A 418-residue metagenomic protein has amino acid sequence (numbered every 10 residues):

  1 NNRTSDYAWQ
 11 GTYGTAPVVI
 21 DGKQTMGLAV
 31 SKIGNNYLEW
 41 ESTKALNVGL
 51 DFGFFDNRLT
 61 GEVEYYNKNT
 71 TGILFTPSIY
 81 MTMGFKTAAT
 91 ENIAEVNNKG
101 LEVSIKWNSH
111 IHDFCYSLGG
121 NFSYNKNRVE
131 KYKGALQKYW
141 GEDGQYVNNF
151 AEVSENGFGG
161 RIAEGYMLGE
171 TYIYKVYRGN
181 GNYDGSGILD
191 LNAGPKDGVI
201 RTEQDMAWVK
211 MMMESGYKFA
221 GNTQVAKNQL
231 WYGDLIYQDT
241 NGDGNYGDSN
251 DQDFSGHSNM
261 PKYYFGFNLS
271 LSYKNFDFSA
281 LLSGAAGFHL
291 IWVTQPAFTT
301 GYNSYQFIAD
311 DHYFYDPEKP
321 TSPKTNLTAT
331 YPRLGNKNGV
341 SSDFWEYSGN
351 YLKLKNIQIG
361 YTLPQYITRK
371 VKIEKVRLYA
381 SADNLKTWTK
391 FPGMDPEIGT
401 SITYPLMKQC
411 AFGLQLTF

Functional and structural regions predicted by a protein language model:
N1-G159, K337, S341-F418: Extracellular/periplasmic, surface-exposed regions of secreted and cell-surface proteins
N2-S5, H110-S255: Conserved small-residue
V30-K32, N250, P261: Flexible glycine/proline-enriched surface loops and loop-helix/loop-strand junctions
T90-I93, N97, D143-V153, F254-G266 (+2 more regions): C-terminal extracellular loops and terminal segments of Gram-negative outer membrane beta-barrel proteins
Q229-Y232, A285-L378, A382: Extracytoplasmic gating/loop element in the C-terminal half of outer-membrane beta-barrel translocons and assembly
